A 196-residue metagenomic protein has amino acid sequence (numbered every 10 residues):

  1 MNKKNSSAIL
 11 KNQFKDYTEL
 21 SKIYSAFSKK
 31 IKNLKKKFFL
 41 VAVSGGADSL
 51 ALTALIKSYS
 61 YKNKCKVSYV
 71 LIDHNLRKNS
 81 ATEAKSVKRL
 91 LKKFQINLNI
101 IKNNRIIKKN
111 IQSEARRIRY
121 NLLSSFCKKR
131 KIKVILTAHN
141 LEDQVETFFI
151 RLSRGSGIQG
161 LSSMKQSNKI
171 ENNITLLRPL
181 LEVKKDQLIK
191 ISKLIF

Functional and structural regions predicted by a protein language model:
N2-F196: Core alpha/beta nucleotide-donor-binding catalytic domains of modification enzymes
